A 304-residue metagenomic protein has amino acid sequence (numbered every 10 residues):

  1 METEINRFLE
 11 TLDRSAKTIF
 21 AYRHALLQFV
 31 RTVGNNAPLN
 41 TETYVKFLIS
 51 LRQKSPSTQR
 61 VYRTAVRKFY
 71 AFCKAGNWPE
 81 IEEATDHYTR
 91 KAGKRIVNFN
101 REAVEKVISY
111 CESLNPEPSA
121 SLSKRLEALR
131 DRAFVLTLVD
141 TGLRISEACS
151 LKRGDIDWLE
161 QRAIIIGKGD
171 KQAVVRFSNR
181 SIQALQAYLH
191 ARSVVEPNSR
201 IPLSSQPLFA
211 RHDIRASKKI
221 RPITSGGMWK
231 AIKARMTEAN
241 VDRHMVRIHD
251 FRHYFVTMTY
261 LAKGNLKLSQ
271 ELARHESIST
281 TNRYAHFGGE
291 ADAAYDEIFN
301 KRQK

Functional and structural regions predicted by a protein language model:
M1-K304: Conserved catalytic core of the tyrosine transesterase superfamily
